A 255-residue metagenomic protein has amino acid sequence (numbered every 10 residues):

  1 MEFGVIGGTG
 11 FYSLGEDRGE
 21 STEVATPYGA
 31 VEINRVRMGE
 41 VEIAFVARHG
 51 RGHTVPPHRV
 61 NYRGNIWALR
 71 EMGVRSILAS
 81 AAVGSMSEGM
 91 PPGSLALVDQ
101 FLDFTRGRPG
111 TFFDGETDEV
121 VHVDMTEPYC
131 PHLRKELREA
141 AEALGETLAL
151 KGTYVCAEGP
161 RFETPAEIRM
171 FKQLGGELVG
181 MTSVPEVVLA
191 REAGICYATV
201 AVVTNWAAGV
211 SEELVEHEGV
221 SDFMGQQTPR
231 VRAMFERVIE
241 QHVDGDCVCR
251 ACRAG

Functional and structural regions predicted by a protein language model:
M1-M125: Metabolite-binding pocket within alpha/beta catalytic cores that recognizes anionic/polar moieties
I66, I168, V184-V187: Generic hydrophobic/aromatic pocket-lining and core-packing "Φ" positions
R70-G73, K172, R191: Non-catalytic positions within long, well-ordered alpha-helices that form the structural scaffold/packing of enzyme
R75-S76, E177, C196: Short acidic/polar active-site loop segments enriched in Thr and Asp
P128-K172: Active-site rim beta-loop-alpha module in soluble metabolic enzymes
M181-G219: Zn-dependent metallopeptidase/amidohydrolase metal-coordination segment
A207-G255: His/Asp/Glu-rich mid-to-C-terminal helical/loop segments that flank catalytic regions of hydrolases
